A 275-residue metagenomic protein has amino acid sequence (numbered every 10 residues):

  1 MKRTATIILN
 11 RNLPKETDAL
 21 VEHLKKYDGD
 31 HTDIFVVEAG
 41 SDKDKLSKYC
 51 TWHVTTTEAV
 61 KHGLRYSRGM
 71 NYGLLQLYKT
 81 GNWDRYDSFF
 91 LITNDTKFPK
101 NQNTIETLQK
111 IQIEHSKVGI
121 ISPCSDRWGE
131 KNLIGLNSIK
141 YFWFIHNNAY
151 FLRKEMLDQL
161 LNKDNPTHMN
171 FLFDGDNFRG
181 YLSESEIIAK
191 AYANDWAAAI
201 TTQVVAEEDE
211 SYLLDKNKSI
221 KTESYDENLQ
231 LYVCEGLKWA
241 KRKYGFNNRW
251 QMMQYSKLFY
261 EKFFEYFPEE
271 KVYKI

Functional and structural regions predicted by a protein language model:
M1-E22: N-proximal low-complexity "stem/linker" segments adjacent to membrane-targeting elements
P14, V36-S47, K97: A conserved acidic beta->alpha catalytic loop
E16, D174-I275: C-terminal catalytic/acceptor-binding lobe
E22-T32: Short, acidic, metal-binding catalytic loop of nucleotide-sugar glycosyltransferases
H31-D42, T55-A59: Short beta-strand/loop segment that forms part of the nucleotide-sugar
D44-Y86: Active-site-proximal specificity loops/subdomain of glycosyltransferases
D84-P99: Short beta-strand-to-loop acidic/aromatic patch adjacent to the donor-nucleotide binding site
F98-F171: Conserved catalytic core of nucleotide-sugar-dependent glycosyltransferases
